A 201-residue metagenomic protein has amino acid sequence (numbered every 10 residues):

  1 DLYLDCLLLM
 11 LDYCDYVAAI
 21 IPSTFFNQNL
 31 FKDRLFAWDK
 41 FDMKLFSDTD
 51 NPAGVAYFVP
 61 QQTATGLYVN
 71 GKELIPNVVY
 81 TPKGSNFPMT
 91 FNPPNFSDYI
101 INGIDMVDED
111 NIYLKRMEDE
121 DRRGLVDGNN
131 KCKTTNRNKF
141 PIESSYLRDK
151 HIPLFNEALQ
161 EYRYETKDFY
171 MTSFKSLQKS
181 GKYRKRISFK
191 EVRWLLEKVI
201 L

Functional and structural regions predicted by a protein language model:
L2-F58: Conserved Class I SAM-dependent methyltransferase catalytic core
Y3, Y13-Y16, Y57, Y68 (+7 more regions): Sequence-level detector for tyrosine residue identity
P22, T90-P94, S188: Alpha-helix initiation/capping motif
Q28, Q61-Q62, Q160, Q178: Residue-identity detector for glutamine
D39, F87, I100, N138-P141: A near-ubiquitous, low-amplitude feature marking generic local secondary-structure context
T49-D108: Flexible, glycine-/basic-rich loop-and-beta segments that form/coincide with the SAM-dependent methyltransferase
D105-L201: C-terminal target-recognition/interaction regions appended to catalytic cores
